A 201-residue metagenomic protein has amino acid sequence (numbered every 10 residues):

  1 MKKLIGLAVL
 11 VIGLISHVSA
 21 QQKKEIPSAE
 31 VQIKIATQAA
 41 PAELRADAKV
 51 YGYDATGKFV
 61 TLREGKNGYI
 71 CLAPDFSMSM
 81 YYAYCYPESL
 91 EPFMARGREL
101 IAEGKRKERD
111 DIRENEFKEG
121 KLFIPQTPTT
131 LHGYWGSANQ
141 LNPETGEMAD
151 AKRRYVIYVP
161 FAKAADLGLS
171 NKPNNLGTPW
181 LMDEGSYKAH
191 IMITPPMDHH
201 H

Functional and structural regions predicted by a protein language model:
M1-Q22: Bacterial Sec-dependent N-terminal signal peptides
Q22-H201: Primary mode marks residue(s) on the alpha4-beta5-alpha5 output face of response regulator receiver
